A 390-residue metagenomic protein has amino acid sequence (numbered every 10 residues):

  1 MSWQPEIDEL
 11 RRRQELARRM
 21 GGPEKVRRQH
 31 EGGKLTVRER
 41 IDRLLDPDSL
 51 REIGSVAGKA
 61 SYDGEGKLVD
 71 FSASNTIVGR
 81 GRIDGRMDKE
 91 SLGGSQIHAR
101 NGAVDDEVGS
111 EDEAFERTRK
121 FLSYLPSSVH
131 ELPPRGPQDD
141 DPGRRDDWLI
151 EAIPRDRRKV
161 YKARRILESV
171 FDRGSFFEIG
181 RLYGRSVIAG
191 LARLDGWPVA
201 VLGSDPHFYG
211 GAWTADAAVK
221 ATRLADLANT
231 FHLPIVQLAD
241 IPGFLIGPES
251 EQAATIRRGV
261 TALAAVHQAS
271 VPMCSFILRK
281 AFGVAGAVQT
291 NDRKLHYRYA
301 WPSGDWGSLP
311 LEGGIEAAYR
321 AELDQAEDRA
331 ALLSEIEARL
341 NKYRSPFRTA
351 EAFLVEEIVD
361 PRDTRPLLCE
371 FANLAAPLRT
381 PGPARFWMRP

Functional and structural regions predicted by a protein language model:
M1-P390: Ligand-binding clefts of soluble mixed alpha/beta catalytic domains
